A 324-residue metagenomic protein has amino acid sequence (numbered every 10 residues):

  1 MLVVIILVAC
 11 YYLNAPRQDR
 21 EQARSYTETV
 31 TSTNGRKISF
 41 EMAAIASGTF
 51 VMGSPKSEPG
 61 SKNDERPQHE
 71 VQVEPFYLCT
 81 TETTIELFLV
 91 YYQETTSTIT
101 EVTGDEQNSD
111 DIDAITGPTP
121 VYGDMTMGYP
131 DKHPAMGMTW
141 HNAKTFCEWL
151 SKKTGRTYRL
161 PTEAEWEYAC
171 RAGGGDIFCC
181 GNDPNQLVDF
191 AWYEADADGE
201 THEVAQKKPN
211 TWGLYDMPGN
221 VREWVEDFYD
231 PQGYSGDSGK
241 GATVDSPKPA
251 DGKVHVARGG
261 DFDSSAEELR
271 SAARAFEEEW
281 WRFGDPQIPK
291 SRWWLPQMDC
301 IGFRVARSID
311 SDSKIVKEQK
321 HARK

Functional and structural regions predicted by a protein language model:
M1-A9: Hydrophobic membrane-insertion alpha-helices, especially the h-region of bacterial N-terminal signal peptides
A15-G35, I315: N-terminal pre-domain segments of enzymes
K37-M52: Mature N-terminal segment immediately following signal peptide/propeptide cleavage in secreted/periplasmic
F40, R156-T157, P209-W212: Short loop/turn microsegments at loop-to-beta-strand junctions
M52-P59, Q72-G181, E226-Y234, R307-K324: Active-site microenvironments of metalloenzymes and redox enzymes
E58-V71, G174-G175, A197-E200, P218-K324: Surface-exposed recognition segments
P184-L187: Short, surface-exposed glycine/acidic/tryptophan-bearing loops
D189-P218, S246-P247: Short, well-ordered junction/capping motifs at the entry into regular secondary structure
